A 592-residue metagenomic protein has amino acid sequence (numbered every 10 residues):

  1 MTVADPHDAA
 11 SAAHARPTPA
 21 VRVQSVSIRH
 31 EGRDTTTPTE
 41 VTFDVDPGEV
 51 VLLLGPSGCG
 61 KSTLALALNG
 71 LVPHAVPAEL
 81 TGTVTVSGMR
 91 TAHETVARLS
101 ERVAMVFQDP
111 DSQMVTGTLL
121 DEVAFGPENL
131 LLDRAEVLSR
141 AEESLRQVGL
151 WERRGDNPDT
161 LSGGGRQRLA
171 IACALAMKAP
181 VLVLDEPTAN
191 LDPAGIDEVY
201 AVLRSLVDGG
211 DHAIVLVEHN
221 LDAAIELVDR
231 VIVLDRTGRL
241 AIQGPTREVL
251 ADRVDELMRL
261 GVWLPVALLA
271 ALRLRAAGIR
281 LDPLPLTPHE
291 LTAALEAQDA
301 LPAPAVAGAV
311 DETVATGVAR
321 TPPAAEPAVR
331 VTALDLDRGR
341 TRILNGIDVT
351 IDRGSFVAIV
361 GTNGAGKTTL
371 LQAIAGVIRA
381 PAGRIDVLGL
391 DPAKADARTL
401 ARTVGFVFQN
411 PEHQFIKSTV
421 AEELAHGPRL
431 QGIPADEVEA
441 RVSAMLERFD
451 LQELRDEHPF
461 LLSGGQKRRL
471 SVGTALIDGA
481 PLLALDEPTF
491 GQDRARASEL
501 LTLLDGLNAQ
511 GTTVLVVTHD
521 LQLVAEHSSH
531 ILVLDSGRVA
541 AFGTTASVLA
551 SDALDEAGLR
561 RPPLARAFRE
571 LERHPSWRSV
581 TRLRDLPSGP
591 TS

Functional and structural regions predicted by a protein language model:
L54-P56, V360-T362: The feature captures the beta-strand-to-loop junction immediately N-terminal to the Walker
N69, A375: Helix-to-loop junction immediately C-terminal to a conserved catalytic motif
P77-M89, G383-L390, L400: Conserved ABC transporter NBD signature motif
A135-R153, D436-L454: Conserved ABC ATPase "signature" region
N157-L161, G165, H458-L462: Conserved ABC ATPase signature
A174-L175, A475-L476: ABC ATPase C-loop
E218-H219, T518-H519: H-loop/switch region of ABC-family ATPase nucleotide-binding domains
G238-A270, R538-L564: Conserved beta-strand-loop-alpha-helix hinge in the C-terminal portion of ABC ATPase nucleotide-binding domains
